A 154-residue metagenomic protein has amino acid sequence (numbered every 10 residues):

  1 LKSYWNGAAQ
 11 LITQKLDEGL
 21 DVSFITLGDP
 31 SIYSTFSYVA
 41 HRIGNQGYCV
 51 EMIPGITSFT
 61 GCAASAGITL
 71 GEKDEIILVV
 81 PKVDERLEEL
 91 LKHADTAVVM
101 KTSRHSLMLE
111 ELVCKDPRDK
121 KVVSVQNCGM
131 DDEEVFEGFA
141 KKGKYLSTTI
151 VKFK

Functional and structural regions predicted by a protein language model:
L1-Y48, V135-F139, S147-T148, K152-F153: Class I S-adenosyl-L-methionine
K2-A9, Y33, I56, D84 (+3 more regions): Electropositive phosphate-/nucleotide-binding environments in soluble metabolic enzymes
Q10, Q14-D17, C49, I68-G71 (+3 more regions): Generic secondary-structure signature for well-ordered alpha-helical cores
L11-Q14, G61, S65, E89 (+2 more regions): Alpha-helical scaffold segments in soluble metabolic enzymes
L20-F24, I77, D95-M100: Generic beta-sheet signal
F24-T26, M52-G55, V99, S124: General beta-strand structural signal in soluble alpha/beta enzymes
S31-H93, A140: Class I SAM-dependent methyltransferase SAM-binding "motif I" and its flanking Rossmann-like core
L91-K154: A contiguous loop/helix-start segment that scaffolds small-molecule binding in enzyme catalytic cores
